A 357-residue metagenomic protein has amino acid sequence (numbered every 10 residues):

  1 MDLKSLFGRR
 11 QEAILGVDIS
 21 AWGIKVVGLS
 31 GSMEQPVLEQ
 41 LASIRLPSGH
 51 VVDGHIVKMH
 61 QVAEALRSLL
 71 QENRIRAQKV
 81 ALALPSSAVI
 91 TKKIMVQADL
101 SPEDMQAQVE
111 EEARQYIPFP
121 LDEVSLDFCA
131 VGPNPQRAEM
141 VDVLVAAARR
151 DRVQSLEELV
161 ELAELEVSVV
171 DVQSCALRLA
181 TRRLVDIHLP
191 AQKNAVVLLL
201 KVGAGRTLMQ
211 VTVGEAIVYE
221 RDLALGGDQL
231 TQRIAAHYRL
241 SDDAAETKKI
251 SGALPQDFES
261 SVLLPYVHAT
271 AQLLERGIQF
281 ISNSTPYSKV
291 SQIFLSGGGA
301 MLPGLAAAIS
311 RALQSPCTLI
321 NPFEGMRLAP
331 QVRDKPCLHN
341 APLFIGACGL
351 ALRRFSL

Functional and structural regions predicted by a protein language model:
M1-L357: Hydrophobic/aromatic-enriched cytosolic interaction surfaces used to assemble or bind macromolecules
